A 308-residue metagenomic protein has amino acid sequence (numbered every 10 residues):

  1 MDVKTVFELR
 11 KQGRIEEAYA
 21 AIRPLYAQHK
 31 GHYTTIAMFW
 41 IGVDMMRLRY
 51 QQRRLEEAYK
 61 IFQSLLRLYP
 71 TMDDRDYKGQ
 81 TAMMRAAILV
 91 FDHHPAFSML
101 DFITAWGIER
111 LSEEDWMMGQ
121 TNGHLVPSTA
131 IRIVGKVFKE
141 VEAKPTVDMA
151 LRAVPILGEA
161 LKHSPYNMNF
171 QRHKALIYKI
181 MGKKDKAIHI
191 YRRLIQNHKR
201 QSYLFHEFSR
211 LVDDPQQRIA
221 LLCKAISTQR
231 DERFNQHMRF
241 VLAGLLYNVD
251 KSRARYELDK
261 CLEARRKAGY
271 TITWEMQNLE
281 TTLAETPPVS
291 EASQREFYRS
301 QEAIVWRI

Functional and structural regions predicted by a protein language model:
M1-F7, G31-Y50, Q63, P70-D101 (+5 more regions): Amphipathic alpha-helical repeat scaffolds of TPR domains
M1-F7, K11, A20, V154-K162 (+1 more regions): Internal alpha-helical scaffold/solenoid segments in large eukaryotic proteins
M1-T34, R49-K60, S290-I308: Helical anchoring/docking segments at protein termini
L9-P24, Y50-L65, D92-E114, V141-P155 (+2 more regions): Helix-turn-helix repeat elements of alpha-solenoid scaffolds
K11, A27, R67, T71 (+6 more regions): Generic surface-pattern signal
I22, L157, L258, M276-L279: Generic L/I/V-rich hydrophobic alpha-helical segments across diverse proteins
Y26-Q28, R54-L68, F102-I108, C223-R230 (+1 more regions): TPR/TPR-like (Sel1-like) alpha-helical repeat modules
G42-A58, A87-S98, D214-L221, L246-Y256 (+2 more regions): Alpha-helical linker/edge segments of TPR/alpha-solenoid repeat scaffolds and analogous pre-/post-domain helices
